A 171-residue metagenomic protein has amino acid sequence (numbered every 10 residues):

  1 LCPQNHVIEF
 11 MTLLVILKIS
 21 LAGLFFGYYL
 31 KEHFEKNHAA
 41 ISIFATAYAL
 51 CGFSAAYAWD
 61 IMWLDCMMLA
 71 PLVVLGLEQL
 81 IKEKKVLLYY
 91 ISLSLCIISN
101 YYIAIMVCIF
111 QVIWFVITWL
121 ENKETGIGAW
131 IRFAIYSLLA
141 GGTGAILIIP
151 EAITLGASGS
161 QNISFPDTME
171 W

Functional and structural regions predicted by a protein language model:
L1, A129-W171: Periplasmic/ER-lumenal interhelical loops and adjacent helix-loop junctions in multi-pass membrane proteins
L1-L13: Juxtamembrane segments of multi-pass membrane glycosylation machinery that transfer sugars from lipid-linked donors
L13-F34: Transmembrane-helix motifs of polytopic, lipid-linked glycan transferases
G27-L50: Transmembrane-helix signature of polytopic, membrane-embedded enzymes that assemble or transfer cell-envelope glycans
A58-L64: Short acidic/glycine- and proline-prone juxtamembrane loop motifs at membrane-interface regions of multi-pass membrane
V73-L88, L120-E121: Membrane-interface transmembrane helices that cradle and orient dolichyl/undecaprenyl
L87-Y101, L139-G142: Membrane-interface alpha helices of multi-pass inner-membrane proteins
V107-L139: Perimembrane helix-loop-helix junctions
